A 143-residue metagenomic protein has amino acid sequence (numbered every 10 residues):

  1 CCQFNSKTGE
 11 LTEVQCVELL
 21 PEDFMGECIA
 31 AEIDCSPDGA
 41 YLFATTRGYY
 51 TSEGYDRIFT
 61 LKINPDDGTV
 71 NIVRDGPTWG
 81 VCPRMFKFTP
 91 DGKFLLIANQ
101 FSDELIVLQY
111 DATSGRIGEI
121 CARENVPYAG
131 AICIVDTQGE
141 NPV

Functional and structural regions predicted by a protein language model:
C1-V143: Feature marking well-ordered beta-strand scaffolds used for ligand recognition
